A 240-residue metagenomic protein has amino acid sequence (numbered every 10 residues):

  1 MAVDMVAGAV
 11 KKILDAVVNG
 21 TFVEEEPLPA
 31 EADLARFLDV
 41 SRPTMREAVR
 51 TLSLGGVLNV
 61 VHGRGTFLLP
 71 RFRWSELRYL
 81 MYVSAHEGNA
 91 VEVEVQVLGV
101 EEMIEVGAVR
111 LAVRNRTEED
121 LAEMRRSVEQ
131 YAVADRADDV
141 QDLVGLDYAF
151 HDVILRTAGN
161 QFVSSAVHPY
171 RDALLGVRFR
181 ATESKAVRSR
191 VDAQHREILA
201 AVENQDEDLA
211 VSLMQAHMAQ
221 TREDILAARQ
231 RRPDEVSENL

Functional and structural regions predicted by a protein language model:
M1-M103, R110, Q230-L240: Short linear motifs at protein or domain termini
A16, G20, S75, Y170-V177 (+3 more regions): A short secondary-structure junction motif
A30-E31, H86-V91, V133-R136, V177-A181: A short, mixed-charge helix-start or loop-turn motif at secondary-structure junctions
P43-R46, R50, V187, V191-E203 (+2 more regions): C-terminal-biased regions
V97-R180, V191-A200, L209-E223: Conserved amphipathic alpha-helical segments that form helical-bundle/coiled-coil interaction surfaces
